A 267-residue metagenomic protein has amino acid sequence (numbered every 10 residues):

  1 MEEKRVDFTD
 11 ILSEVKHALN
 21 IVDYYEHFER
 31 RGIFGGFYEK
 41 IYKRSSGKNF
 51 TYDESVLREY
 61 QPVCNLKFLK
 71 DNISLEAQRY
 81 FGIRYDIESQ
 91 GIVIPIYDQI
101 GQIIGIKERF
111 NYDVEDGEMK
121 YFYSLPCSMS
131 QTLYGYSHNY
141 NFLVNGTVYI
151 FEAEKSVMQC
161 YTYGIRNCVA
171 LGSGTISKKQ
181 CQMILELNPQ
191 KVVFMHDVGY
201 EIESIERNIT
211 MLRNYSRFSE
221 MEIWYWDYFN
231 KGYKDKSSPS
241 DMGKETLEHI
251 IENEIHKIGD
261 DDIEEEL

Functional and structural regions predicted by a protein language model:
M1, T162-L267: TOPRIM fold recognition
E2-E3, E14, E26-E29, E39 (+13 more regions): Glutamate identity and glutamate-enriched acidic tracts
E3-T9: Non-catalytic accessory regions outside enzyme or core folds
T9-C127: Basic, glycine-enriched DNA-binding surface that flanks or lies within the catalytic cores of DNA
R58-Y60, K67-I73, C127-H138, G174 (+1 more regions): Short, exposed beta-strand "edge-strand" segments with a Pro/Gly-rich flavor and a Y/T-containing core
K67, D71, F142, H249-E254: Residues that form generic nucleotide/phosphate-binding pockets
K70, I87-N188: Phosphate-handling DNA/RNA-contact segment within nucleic-acid enzymes
